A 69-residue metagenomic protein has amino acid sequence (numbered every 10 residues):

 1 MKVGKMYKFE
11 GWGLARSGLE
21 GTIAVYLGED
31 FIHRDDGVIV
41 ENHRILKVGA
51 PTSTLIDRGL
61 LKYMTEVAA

Functional and structural regions predicted by a protein language model:
M1-S17: Short coil-to-beta transition motif at edge beta-strands of beta-rich domains
K2-V3, V38-N42: A short, compositionally biased
M6-K8, F31, R44: Residue-level detector of beta-strand face positions
S17-D35: Short beta-strand-centered aromatic/proline hotspots
E41-A69: Intrinsically disordered, low-complexity, charged/polar segments
